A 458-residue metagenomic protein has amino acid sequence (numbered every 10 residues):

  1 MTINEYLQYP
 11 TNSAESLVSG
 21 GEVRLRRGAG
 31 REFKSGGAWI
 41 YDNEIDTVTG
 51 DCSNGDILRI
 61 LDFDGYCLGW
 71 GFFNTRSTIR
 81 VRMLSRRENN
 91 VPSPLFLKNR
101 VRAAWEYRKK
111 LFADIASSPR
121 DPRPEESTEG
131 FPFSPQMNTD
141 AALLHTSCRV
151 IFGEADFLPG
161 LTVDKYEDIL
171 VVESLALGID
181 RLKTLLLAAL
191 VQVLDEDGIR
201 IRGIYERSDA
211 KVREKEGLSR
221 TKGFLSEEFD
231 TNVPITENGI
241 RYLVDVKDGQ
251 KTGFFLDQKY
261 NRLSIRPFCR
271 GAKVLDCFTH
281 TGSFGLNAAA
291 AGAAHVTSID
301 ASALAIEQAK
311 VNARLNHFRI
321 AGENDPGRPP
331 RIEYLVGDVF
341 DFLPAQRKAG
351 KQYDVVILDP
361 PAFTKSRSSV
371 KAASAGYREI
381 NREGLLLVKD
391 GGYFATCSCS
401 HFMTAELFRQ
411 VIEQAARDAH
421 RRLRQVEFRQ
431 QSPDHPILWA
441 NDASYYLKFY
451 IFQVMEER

Functional and structural regions predicted by a protein language model:
M1-E167: Non-catalytic accessory regions of SAM-dependent methyltransferases
S77, G178-D180, Q250-K251: Short, surface-exposed beta-strand-loop junctions and turns on beta-sheet-rich folds
S93-K110, D195-E216, P267-A291, A301: A short, charged
I151-D164, K183-F254: Non-catalytic substrate-recognition/targeting regions of SAM-dependent transferases
E167-D180: A short interface-forming secondary-structure element
G223, E227-R458: Rossmann-like S-adenosyl-L-methionine
